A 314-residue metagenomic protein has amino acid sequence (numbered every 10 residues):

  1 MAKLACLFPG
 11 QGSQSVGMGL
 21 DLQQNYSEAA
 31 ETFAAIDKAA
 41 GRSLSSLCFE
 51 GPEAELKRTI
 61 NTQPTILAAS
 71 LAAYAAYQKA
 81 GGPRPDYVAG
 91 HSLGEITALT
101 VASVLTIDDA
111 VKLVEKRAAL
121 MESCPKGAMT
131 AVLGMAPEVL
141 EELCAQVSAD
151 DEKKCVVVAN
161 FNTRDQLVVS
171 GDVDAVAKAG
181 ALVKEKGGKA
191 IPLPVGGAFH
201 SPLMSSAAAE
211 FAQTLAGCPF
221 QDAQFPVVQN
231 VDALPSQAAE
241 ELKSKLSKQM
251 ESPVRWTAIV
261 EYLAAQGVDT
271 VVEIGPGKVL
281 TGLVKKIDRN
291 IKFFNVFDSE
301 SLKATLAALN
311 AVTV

Functional and structural regions predicted by a protein language model:
M1-K3, E152-K153: Extreme N-terminus of proteins, especially the signal/transit-peptide cleavage junction and the first residues
A2-A145, T270-A304: FabD-like malonyl-/acyl-CoA
Q11-S13, A40, A102-E251: Alpha/beta catalytic cores of group-transfer enzymes, especially the acyltransferase/condensing modules of polyketide
S70, A212-C218, Q237-V254, V271 (+3 more regions): Non-catalytic peripheral regions of patatin-like phospholipases
S92, P219, G267: Conserved functional loop/turn residues at catalytic and ligand-binding sites
V147, T305-V312: Short amphipathic alpha-helix with an adjacent loop that forms part of the alpha/beta core around
T257: Polyanion-binding loop/helix "lid" in catalytic or ligand-binding cores
L263: Small/polar (Gly/Ser/Thr/Ala-rich) solvent-exposed segments that form structured loops/beta-strands/short helices used
